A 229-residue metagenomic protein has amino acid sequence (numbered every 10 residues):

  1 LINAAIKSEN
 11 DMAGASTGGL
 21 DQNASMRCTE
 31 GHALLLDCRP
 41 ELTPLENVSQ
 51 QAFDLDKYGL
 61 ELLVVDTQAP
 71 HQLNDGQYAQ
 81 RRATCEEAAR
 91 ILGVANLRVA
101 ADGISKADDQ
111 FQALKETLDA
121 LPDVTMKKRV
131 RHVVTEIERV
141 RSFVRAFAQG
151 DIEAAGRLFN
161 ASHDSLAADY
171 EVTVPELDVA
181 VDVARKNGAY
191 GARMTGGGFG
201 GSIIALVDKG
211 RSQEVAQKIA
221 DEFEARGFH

Functional and structural regions predicted by a protein language model:
I2-V48, A192-T195: Alpha/beta catalytic cores of group-transfer enzymes, especially the acyltransferase/condensing modules of polyketide
H32-G191, L206-H229: C-terminal nucleotide
G200-L206: Short beta-strand->loop micro-motif that forms the acidic, two-metal-ion catalytic signature in nucleotide-processing
